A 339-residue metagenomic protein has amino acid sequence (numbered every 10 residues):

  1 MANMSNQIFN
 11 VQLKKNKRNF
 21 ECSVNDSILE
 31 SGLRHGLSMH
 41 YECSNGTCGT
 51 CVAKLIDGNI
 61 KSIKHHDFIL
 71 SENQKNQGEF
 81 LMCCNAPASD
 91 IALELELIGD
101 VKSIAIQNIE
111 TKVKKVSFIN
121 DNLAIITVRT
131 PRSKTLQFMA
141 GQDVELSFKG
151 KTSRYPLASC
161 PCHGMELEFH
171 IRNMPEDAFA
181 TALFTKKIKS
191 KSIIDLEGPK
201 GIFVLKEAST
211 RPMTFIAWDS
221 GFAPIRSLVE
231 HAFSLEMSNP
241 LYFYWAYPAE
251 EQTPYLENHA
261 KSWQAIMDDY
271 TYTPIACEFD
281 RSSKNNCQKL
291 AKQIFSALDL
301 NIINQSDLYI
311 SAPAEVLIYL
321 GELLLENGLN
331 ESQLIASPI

Functional and structural regions predicted by a protein language model:
M1-N85, D90-I91, P240-I339: Reductase modules of NAD(P)H-dependent flavoproteins
I56-N59, E96-I98, K149, P199: Short, surface-exposed secondary-structure boundary micro-motifs
F80-S103, S192-L196: Short, structured interface segments
A105-S192, Y247-A249, C277-F279: Ferredoxin-reductase
G198-S209: A short, basic/flexible loop-to-alpha-helix module at the beginning of a structural domain
T214-A223: Short, glycine-rich nucleotide/cofactor-binding loops
F222-S234: Histidine-anchored nucleotide/phosphate-binding helix
